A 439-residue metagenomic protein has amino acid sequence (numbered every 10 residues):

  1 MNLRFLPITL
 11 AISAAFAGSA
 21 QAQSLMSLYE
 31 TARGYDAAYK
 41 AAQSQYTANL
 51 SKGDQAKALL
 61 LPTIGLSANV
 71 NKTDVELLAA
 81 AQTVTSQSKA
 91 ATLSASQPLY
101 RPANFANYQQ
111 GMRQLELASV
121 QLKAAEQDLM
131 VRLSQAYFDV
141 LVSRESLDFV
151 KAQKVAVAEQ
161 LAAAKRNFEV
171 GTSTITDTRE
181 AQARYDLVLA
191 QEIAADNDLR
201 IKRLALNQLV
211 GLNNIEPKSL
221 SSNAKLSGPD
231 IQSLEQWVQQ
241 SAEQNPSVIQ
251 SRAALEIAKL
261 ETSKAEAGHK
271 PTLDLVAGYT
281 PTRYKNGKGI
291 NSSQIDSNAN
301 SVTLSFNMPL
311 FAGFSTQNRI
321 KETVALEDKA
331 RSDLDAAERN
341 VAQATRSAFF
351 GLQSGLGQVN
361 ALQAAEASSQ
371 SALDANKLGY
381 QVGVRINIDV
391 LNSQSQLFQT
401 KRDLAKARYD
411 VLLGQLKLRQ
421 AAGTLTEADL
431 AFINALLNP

Functional and structural regions predicted by a protein language model:
M1-A22: Gram-negative bacterial Sec-dependent N-terminal signal peptides
A20-N69, N214, L220-E256, P309-L310 (+2 more regions): Bacterial Sec-pathway N-terminal export signals of envelope proteins
E30-K40, T47-P62, T92-Q110, V120-Q127 (+8 more regions): A glycine-/polar-enriched beta->alpha junction
A41-A56, A125, L129-D148, E159 (+5 more regions): Amphipathic alpha-helical coiled-coil segments
S67-L99, S221-I231, S263, V276-A312 (+2 more regions): Small/polar, glycine/serine/threonine/aspartate-rich low-complexity segments that form flexible
D128-S241, A348-G351, G355, Q396-F398: Periplasmic alpha-helical coiled-coil/stalk elements that build and connect Gram-negative outer-membrane
Q236-T282: Acidic, glycine-rich loop-and-beta core segments that form the ion-binding/anion-interacting portion of active sites
L413-P439: Gram-negative outer-membrane assembly/targeting C-terminal domains
